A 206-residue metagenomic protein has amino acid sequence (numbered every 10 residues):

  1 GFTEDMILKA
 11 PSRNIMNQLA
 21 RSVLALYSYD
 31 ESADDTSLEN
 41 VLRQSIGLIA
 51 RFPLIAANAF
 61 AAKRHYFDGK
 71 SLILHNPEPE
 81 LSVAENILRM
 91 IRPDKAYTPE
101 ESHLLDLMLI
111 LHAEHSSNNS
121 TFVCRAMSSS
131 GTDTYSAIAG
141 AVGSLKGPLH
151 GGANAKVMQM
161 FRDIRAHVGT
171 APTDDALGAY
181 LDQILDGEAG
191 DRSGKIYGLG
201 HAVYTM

Functional and structural regions predicted by a protein language model:
G1-M206: Hydrophobic alpha-helical bundle cores within soluble ligand-binding/oligomerization subdomains
